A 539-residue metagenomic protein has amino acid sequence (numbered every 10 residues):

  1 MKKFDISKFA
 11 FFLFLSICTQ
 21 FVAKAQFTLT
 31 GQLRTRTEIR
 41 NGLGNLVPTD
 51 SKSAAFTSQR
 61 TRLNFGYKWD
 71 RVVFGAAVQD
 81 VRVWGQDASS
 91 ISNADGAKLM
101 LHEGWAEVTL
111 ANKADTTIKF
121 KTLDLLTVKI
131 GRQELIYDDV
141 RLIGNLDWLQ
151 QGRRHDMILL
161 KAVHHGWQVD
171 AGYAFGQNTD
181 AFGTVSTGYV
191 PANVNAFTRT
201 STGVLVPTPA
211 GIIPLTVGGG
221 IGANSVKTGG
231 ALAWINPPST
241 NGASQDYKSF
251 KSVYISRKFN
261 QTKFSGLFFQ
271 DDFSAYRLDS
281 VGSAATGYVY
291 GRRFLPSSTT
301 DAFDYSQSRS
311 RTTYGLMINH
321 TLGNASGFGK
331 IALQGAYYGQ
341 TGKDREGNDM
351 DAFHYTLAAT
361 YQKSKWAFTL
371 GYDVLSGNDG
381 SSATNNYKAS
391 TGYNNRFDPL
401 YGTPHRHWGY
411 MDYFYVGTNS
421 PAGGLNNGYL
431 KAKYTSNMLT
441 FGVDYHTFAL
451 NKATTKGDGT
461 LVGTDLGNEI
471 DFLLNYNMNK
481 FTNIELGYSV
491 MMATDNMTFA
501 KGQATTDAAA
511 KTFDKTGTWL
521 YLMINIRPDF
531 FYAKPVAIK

Functional and structural regions predicted by a protein language model:
M1-F27: Bacterial Sec-dependent N-terminal signal peptides
K24-G42, F74-A76, V128, T262-K263: Transmembrane beta-strand segments of Gram-negative outer membrane beta-barrel proteins
T28, T109-V128, L146-T384, G428 (+6 more regions): Signature for the C-terminal beta-barrel architecture of outer-membrane proteins
T37-N45, V73, R82-A88, N112-A114 (+10 more regions): Gram-negative outer-membrane beta-barrel proteins
E38-S58: Surface-exposed strand-loop-strand hairpins of Gram-negative outer-membrane beta-barrel proteins
S53-V83: Glycine- and aromatic-enriched membrane insertion/assembly motifs of diderm outer-membrane and organelle channel
Y372-E469: C-terminal structural cap/anchor segments
D514-K539: Outer-membrane beta-barrel "beta-signal"
